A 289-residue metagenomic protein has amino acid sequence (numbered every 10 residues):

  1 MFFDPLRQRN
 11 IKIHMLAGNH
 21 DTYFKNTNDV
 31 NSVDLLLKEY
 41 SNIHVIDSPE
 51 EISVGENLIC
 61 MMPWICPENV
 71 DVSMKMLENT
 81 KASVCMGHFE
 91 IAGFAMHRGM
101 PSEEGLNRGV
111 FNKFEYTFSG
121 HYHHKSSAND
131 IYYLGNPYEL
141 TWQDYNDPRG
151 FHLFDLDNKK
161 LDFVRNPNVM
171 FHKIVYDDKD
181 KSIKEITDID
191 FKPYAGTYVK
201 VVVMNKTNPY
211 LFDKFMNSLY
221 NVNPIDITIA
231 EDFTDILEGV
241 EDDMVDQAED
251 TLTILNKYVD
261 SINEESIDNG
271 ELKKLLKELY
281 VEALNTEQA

Functional and structural regions predicted by a protein language model:
M1-E51, V110-F114: Core catalytic region of metal-dependent phosphoesterases/phosphodiesterases, especially metallo-beta-lactamase-like
L6-R9, M76-T80, R108-K113, F191-Y194 (+1 more regions): Short, conserved loop/helix-junction motifs that constitute active-site signature segments in enzyme catalytic cores
M15-N26, I52-S53, C66-N69, I91-A95 (+2 more regions): Active-site environment of divalent metal-dependent phosphoester hydrolases
G18, I59, H88, H121 (+3 more regions): Divalent metal-coordination and catalytic microenvironments
E56-I65, V84-H88, Y132-L134: Active-site-proximal beta-strand elements of phosphoester/diester hydrolases
C66-E68, V72-F114, W142: Active-site-proximal segments of metal-dependent phosphoesterases and phosphodiesterases across multiple
H97-D162: Conserved beta-sheet core of the metallophosphoesterase superfamily
L156-A289: Accessory, non-catalytic peripheral segments of nucleic-acid enzymes
